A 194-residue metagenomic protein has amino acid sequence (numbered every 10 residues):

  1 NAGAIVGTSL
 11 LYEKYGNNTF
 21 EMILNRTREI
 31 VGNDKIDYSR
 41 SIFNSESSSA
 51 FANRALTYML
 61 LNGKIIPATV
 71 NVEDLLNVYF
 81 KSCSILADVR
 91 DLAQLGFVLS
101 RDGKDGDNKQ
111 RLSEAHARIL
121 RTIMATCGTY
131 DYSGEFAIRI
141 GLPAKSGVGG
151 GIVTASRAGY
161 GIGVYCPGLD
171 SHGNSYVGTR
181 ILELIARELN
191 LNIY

Functional and structural regions predicted by a protein language model:
N1-S82: Active-site-adjacent helix/loop patches that line small-molecule binding or acyl-intermediate pockets
G3-V6, L56, D88-Q94, H116 (+2 more regions): Catalytic-loop motifs flanking and including active-site residues across diverse enzymes
T8-E13, Q94-R101, R187: Short glycine/serine- and small hydrophobic-enriched flexible loop segments
R26-E29, A55, V98, T122-T126: Alpha-helical scaffold segments in carbohydrate-active enzymes
I36-S41, N53-L61, A87-Q94, M124-Y130 (+1 more regions): Short, charged low-complexity intrinsically disordered segments located at boundaries of structured domains
S48, A52, S84-D88, T154 (+1 more regions): Secondary-structure capping and boundary motifs in well-ordered enzyme cores
Y58-I119, H172-S175: Penicillin-binding protein/beta-lactamase superfamily catalytic region
S100-Y194: Structured C-terminal helix/loop/strand segments within mature extracytoplasmic catalytic/sensor domains
